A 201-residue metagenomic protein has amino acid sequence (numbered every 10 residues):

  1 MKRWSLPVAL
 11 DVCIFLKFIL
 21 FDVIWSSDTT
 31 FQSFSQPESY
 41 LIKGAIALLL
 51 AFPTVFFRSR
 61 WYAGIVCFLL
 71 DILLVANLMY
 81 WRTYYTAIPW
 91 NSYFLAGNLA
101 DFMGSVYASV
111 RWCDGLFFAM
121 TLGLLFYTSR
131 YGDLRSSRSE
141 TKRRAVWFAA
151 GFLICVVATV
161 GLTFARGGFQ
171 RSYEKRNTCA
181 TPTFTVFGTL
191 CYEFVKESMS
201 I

Functional and structural regions predicted by a protein language model:
K2-G188: Transmembrane and membrane-interface helices of multi-pass, inner-membrane envelope-modifying transferases
F187-S200: Short extracytoplasmic
